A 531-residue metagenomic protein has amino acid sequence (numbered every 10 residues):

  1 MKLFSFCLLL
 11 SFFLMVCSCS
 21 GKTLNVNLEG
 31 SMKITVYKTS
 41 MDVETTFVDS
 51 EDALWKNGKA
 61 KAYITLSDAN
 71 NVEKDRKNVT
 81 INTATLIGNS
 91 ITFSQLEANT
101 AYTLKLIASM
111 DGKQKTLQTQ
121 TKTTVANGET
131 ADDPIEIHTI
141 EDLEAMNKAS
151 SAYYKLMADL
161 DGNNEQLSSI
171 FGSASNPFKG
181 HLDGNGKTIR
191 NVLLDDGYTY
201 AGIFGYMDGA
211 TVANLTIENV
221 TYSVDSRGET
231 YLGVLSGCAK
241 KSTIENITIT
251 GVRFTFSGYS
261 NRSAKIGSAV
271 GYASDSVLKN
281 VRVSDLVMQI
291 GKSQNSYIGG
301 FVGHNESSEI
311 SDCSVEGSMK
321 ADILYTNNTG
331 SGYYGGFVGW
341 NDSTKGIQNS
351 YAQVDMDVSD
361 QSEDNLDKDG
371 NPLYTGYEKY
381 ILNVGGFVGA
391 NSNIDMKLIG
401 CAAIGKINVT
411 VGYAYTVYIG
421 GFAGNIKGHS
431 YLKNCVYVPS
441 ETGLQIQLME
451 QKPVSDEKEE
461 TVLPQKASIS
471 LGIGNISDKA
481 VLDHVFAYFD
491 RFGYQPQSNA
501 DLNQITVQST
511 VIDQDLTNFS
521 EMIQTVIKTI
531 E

Functional and structural regions predicted by a protein language model:
M15-S18: C-terminal motif of bacterial Sec signal peptides marking the signal peptidase cleavage site
G21-A53, A98, T119-V125: Pro/Thr/Ser/Gly-rich low-complexity, intrinsically disordered linker/stalk tracts
V48-N70, K74-D75: Solvent-exposed loop/turn segments flanking beta-strands in beta-repeat/beta-sandwich domains
N89-I91: Short strand-edge motifs at loop-to-beta-strand transitions and within beta-strands of extracellular beta-rich domains
F93-E97: Short, flexible loop/turn segments at beta-strand junctions in immunoglobulin-like and fibronectin type III
T103-I107: Extracellular recognition modules
A108-G112: Surface-exposed loop/turn motifs at beta-strand-loop junctions within extracellular Ig-like and Fibronectin type III
V125-E531: Surface-exposed repetitive/solenoidal architectures
